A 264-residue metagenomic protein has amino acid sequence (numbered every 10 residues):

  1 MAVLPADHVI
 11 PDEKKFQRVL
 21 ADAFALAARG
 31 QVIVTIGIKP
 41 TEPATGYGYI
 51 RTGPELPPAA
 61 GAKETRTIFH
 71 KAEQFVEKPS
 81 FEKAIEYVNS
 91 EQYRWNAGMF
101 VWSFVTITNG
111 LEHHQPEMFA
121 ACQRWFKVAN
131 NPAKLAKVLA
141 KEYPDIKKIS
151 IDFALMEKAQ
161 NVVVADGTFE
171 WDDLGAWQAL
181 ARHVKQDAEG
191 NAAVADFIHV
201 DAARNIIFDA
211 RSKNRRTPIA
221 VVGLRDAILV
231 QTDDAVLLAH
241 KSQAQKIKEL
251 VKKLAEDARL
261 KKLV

Functional and structural regions predicted by a protein language model:
M1-P58, W102, T108, H113-Q115: Conserved beta-loop-beta/alpha segment of the NTase-like Rossmann-fold superfamily that binds/positions NTPs
A2, Q92-Y93, L229-V230: Short, flexible turn/loop "capping" segments at secondary-structure junctions
A6, R29-I33, T45, H70-K71 (+6 more regions): Short coil/turn connectors at secondary-structure junctions
V34, P43-G46, T52, I68-A72 (+3 more regions): Glycine-rich, flexible loop/turn motifs
K39, E73, M99, P144: Glycine- and other small-residue-rich loops at beta-strand/loop junctions that grip anionic moieties
T52-R94, A129: A short, charged helix-loop
E91-F104: Short loop-to-beta-strand entry elements in the cores of soluble alpha/beta enzymes
F104-V264: Left-handed beta-helix
